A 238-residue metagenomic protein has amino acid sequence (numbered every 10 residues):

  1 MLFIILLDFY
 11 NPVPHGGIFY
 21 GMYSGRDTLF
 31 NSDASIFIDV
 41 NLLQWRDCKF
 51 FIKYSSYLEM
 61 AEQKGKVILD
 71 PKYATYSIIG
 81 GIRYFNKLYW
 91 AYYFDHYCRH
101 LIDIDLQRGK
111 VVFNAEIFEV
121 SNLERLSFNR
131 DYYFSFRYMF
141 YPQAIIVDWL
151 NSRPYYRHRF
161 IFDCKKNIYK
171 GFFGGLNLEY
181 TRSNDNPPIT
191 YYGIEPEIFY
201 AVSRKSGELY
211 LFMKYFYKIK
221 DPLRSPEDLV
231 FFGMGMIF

Functional and structural regions predicted by a protein language model:
F3-F238: Transmembrane beta-barrel domains of bacterial outer-membrane proteins
